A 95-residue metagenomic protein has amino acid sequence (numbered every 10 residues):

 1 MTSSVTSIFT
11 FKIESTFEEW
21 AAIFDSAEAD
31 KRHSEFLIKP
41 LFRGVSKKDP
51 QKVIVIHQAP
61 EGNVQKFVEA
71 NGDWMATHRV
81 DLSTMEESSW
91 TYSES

Functional and structural regions predicted by a protein language model:
M1-T2, S34-V53, M75-S95: Glycine-rich beta-strand-turn "strand-cap" elements at beta-sheet edges
V5-K12, L41-N71: Short, well-ordered beta-strand segments in beta-rich or mixed alpha/beta enzyme and ligand-binding folds
F11-E14, E18, D30, F36 (+4 more regions): Generic detection of intrinsically disordered/low-complexity segments and helix-coil linkers/edges
S15-L41, G72-A76: Short amphipathic alpha-helical segments
